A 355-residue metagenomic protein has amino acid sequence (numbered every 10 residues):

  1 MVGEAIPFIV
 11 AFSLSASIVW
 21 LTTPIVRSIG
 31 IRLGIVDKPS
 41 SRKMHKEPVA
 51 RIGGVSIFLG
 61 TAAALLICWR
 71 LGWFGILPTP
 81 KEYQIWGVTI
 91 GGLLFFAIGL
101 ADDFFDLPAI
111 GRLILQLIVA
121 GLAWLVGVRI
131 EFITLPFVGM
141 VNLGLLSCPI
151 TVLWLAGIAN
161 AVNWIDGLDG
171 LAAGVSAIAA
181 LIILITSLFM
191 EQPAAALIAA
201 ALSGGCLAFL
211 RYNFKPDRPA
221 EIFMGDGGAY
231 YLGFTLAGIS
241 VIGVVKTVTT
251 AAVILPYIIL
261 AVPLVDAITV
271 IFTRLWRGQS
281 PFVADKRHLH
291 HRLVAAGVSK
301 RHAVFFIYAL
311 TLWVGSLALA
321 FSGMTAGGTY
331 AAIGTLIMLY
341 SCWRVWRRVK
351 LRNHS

Functional and structural regions predicted by a protein language model:
M1-A267: "…together with the soluble PPM/PP2C metallo-phosphatase catalytic core" -> "…together with the soluble PPM/PP2C
V244-S355: C-terminal membrane-associated helical module and adjoining short loops/tails
